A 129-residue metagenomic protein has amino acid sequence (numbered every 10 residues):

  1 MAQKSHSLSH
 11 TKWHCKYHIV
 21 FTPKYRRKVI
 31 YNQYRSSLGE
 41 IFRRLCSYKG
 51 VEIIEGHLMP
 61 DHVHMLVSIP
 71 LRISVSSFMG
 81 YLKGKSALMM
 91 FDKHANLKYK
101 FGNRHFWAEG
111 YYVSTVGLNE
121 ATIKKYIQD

Functional and structural regions predicted by a protein language model:
M1-D129: Basic nucleic-acid-binding interfaces
